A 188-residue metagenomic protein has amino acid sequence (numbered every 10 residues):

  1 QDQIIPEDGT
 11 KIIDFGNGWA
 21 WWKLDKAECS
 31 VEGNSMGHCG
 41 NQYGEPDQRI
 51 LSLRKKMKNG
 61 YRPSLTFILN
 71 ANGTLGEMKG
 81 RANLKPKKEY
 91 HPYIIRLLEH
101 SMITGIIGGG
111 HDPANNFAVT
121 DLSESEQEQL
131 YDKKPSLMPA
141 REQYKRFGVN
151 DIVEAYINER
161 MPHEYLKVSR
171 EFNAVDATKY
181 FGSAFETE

Functional and structural regions predicted by a protein language model:
Q1-M161: Catalytic-core elements of nucleic-acid end-processing and repair enzymes
R141-E188: Non-catalytic all-alpha helical scaffold/repeat segments
